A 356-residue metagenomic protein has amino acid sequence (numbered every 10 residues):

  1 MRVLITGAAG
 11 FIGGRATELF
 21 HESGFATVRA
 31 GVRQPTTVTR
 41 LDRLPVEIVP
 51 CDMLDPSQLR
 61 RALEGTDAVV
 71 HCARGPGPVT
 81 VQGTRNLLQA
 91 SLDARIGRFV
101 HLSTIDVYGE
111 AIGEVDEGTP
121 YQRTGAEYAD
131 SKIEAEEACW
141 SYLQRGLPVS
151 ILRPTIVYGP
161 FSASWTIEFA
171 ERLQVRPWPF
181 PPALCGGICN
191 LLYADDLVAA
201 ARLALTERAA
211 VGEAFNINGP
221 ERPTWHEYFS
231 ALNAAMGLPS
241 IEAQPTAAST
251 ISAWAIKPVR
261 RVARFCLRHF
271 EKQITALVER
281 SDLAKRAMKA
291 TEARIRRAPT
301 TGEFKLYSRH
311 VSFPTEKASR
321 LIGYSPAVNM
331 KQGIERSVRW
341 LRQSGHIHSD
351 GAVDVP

Functional and structural regions predicted by a protein language model:
V3-S23: N-terminal Rossmann NAD(P)H-binding glycine-rich loop of SDR-like oxidoreductase domains
V46-A68: Conserved Rossmann-fold cofactor-binding substructure of NAD(P)-dependent oxidoreductases
V69-L102: NAD(P)-cofactor binding segment of oxidoreductase domains
I112-Y158, S162, W178-P182: Catalytic helix-loop patch of NAD(P)-dependent Rossmann-fold dehydrogenases
E134-A135, A163-E168, A183-L205, G212-N216 (+1 more regions): Substrate-positioning beta->alpha
G159, P182-G187, F215-R222, N233 (+4 more regions): Glycine-rich Rossmann NAD(P)(H)-binding loop
L203, E207-G302: Mid/C-terminal beta-alpha module of Rossmann-like enzyme folds, strongest in SDR-family dehydrogenases/epimerases
D282, M288-A290, R296-L321, S325-P356: Amphipathic terminal alpha-helices
